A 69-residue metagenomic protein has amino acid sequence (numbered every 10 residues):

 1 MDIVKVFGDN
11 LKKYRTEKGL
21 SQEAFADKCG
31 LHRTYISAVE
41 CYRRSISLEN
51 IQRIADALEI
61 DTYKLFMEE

Functional and structural regions predicted by a protein language model:
M1-E17: A short, Lys/Arg-rich alpha-helix, primarily the initiator
V4, Q22, S37, R44 (+1 more regions): Mobile acidic interaction elements
K12, E23, Q52: Residues within the helices of the helix-turn-helix
T16, D27, D56: Alpha-helical residues within the helix-turn-helix
G19-A38: Short alpha-helical DNA-recognition segment
R43-R53: Short, basic-rich loop-to-helix N-cap that marks the start of a DNA-contacting helix
I51-A55, L65-F66: Hydrophobic micro-packing sites on short alpha-helices
E59-E69: Short C-terminal boundary/hinge segments that cap the last helix of small helical domains
